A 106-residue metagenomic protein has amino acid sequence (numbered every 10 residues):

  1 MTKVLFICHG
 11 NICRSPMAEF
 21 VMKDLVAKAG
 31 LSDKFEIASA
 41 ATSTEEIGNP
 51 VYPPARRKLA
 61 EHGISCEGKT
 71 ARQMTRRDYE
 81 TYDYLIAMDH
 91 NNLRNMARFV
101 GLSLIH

Functional and structural regions predicted by a protein language model:
M1-Y82: Conserved active-site segments centered on acidic
A18-F20, A97-G101: Short amphipathic alpha-helical segments
L31, G101-L102: Short, structurally constrained coil/turn elements that cap an alpha-helix or connect an alpha-helix to the following
D89: Glycine-rich, N-terminal phosphate-binding loop of Rossmann-like dinucleotide-binding domains
N92-L93: Alpha-helix capping/helix-boundary segments
I105-H106: Conserved small/polar residues in nucleotide/adenosyl-binding loops
